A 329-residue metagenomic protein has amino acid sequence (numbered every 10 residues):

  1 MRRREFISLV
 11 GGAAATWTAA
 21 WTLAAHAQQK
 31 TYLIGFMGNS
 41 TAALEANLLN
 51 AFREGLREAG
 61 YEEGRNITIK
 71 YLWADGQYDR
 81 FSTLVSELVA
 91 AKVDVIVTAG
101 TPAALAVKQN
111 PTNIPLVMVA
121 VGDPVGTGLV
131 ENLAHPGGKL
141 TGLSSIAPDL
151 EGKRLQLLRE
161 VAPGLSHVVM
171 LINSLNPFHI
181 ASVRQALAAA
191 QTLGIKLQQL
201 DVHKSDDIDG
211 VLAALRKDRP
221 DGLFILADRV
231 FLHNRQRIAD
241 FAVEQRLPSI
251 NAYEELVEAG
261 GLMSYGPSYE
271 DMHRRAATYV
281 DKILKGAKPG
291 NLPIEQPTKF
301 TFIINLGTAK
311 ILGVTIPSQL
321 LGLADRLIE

Functional and structural regions predicted by a protein language model:
M1-E329: Short hydrophobic alpha-helices and adjacent helix-cap/hinge residues
